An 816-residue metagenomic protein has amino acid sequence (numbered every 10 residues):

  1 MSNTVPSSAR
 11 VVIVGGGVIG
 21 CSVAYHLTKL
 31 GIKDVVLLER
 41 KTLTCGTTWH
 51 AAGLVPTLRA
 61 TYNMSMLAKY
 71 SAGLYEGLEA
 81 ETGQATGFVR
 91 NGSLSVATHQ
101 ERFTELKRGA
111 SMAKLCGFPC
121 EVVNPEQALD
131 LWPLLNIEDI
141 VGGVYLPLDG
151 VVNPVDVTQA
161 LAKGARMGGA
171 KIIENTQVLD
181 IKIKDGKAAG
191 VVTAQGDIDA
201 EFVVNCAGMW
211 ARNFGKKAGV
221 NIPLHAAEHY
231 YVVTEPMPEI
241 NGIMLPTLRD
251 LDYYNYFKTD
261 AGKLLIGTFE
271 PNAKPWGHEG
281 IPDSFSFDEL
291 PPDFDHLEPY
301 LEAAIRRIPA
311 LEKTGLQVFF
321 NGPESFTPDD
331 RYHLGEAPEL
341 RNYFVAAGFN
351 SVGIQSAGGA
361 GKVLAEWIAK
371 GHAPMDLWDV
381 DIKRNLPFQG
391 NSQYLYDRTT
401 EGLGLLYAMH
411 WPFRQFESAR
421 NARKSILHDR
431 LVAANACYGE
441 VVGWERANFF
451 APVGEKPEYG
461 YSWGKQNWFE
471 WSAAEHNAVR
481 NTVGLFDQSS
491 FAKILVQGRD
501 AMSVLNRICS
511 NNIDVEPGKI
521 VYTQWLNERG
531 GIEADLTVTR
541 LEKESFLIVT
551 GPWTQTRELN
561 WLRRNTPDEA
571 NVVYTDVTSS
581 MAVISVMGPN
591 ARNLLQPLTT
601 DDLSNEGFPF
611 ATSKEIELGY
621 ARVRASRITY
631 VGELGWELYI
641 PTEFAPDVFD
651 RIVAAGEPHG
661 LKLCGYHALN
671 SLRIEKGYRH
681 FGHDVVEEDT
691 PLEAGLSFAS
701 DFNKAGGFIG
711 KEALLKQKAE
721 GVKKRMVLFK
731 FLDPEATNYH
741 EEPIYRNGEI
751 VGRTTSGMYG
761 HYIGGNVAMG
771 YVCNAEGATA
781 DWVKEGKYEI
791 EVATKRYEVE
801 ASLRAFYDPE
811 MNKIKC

Functional and structural regions predicted by a protein language model:
V5-I19, V36: Beta1/beta-strand and adjacent pyrophosphate-binding region of the FAD-binding site in flavoprotein oxidoreductases
S22, D180-D293, P299-R307, Q393-Y407 (+3 more regions): Flavin-dependent oxidoreductases
T28-T48: Glycine-rich FAD pyrophosphate-binding loop
A52-T57, S93-S95, G219-I243, P299 (+5 more regions): Central beta-strand plus flanking loop segment that forms part of the substrate or channel wall within the catalytic
G53-L131, D252-F257, K263, S284 (+3 more regions): Dinucleotide-binding Rossmann-like beta1-alpha1 core, especially the glycine-rich loop that anchors the ADP
Y145-F202: Helical element adjacent to the flavin cofactor pocket in flavoenzyme catalytic cores
P154, D252, A261, D283 (+1 more regions): C-terminal catalytic lobe of FAD-dependent flavoproteins
M375, I382-C816: Glycine/proline-enriched, intrinsically flexible loops and inter-domain linkers
